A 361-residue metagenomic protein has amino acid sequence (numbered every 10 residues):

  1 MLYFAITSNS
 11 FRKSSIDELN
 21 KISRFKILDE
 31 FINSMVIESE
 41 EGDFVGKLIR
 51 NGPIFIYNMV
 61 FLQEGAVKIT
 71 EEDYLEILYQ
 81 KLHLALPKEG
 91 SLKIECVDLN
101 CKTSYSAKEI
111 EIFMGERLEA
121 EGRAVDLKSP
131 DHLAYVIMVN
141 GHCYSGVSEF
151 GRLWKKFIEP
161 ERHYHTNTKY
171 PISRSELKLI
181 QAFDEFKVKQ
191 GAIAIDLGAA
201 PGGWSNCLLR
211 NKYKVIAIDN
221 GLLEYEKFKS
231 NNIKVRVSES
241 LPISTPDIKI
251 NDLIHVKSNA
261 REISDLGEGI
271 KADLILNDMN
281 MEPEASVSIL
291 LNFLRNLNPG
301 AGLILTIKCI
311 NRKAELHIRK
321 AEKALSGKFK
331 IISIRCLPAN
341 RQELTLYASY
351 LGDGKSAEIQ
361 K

Functional and structural regions predicted by a protein language model:
M1-K361: SAM-dependent transferase fold signal centered on methyltransferase-like domains, encompassing both Class I
